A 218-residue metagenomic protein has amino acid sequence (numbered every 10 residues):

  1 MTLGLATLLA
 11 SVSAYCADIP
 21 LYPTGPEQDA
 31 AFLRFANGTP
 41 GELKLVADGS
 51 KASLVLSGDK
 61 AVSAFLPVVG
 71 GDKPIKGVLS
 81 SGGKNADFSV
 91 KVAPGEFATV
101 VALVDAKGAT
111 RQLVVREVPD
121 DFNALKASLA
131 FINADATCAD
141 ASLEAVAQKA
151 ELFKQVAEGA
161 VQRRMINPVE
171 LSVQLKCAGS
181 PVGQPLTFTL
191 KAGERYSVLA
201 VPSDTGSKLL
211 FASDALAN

Functional and structural regions predicted by a protein language model:
L3-G4, A14: Cleavable N-terminal signal peptides
G4-L5, N37: N-terminal low-hydrophobic presequence detector
L5-A6, A160: Generic anion/oxyanion-binding catalytic loop in active/binding sites
A6-T7, G183: Generic hydrophobic-segment detector
L9-S13: N-terminal signal peptide c-region/cleavage motif recognized by signal peptidases
C16-N218: Intrinsically disordered, low-complexity polar regions and short flexible loop motifs
